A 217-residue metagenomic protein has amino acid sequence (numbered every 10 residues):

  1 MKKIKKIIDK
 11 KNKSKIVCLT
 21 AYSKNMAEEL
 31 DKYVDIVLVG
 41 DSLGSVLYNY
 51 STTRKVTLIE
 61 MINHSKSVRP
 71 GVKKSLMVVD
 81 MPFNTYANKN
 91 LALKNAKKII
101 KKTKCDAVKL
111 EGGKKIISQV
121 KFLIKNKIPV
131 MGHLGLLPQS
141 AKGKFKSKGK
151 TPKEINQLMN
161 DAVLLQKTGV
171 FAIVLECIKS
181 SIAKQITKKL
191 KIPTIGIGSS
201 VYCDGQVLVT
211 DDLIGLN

Functional and structural regions predicted by a protein language model:
M1-N217: Alpha/beta enzyme core
